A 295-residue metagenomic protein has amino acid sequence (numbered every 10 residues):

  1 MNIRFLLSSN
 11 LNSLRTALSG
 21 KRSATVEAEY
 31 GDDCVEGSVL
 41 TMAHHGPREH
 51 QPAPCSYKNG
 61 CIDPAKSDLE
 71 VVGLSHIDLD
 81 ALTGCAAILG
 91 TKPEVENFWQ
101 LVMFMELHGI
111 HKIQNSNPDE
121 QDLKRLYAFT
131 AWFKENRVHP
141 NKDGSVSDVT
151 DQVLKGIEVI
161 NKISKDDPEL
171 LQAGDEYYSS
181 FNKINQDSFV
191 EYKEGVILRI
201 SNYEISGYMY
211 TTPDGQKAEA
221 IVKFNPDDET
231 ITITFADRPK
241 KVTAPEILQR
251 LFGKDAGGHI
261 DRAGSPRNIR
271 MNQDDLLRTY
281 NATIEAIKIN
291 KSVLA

Functional and structural regions predicted by a protein language model:
M1-G144, N182-Q186, V190-A295: Replace "Mg2+/Mn2+-dependent" with "divalent metal-dependent
N117-Y177: Long, charge-rich alpha-helical interaction segments
